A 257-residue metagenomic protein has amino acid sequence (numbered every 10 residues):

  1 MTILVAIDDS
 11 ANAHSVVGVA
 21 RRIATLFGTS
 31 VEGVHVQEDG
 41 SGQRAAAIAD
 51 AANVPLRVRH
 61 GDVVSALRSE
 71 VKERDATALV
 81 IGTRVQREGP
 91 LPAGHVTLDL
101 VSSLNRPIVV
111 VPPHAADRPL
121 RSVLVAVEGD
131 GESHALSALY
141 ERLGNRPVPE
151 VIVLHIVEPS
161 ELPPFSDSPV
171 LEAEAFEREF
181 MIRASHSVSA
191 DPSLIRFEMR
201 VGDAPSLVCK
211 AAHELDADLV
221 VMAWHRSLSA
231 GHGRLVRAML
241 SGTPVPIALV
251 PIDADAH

Functional and structural regions predicted by a protein language model:
M1-D50, V54, S122-D167, V188-A190 (+4 more regions): Small/aliphatic-rich secondary-structure junction motif
D9, I81-S102, P119-S122, V221-G242 (+1 more regions): Glycine-rich, Arg-bearing micro-motifs that act as flexible, cationic patches
V58-A66, M199-S206: Charged docking surfaces used in two-component/phosphorelay signaling
R74, L215: Active-site charged/polar residues at nucleotide-handling catalytic sites that mediate phosphoryl, nucleotidyl
V80-T83, P107-H114, A223, I247-I252: Short beta-strand elements of ligand-binding domains
V170-R178: A short acidic, glycine-rich active-site loop that binds or catalyzes chemistry on phosphate/adenosine moieties
I182-S185, G202-H213: A short, acidic, amphipathic alpha-helical segment used as a generic capping/interface helix at domain edges
